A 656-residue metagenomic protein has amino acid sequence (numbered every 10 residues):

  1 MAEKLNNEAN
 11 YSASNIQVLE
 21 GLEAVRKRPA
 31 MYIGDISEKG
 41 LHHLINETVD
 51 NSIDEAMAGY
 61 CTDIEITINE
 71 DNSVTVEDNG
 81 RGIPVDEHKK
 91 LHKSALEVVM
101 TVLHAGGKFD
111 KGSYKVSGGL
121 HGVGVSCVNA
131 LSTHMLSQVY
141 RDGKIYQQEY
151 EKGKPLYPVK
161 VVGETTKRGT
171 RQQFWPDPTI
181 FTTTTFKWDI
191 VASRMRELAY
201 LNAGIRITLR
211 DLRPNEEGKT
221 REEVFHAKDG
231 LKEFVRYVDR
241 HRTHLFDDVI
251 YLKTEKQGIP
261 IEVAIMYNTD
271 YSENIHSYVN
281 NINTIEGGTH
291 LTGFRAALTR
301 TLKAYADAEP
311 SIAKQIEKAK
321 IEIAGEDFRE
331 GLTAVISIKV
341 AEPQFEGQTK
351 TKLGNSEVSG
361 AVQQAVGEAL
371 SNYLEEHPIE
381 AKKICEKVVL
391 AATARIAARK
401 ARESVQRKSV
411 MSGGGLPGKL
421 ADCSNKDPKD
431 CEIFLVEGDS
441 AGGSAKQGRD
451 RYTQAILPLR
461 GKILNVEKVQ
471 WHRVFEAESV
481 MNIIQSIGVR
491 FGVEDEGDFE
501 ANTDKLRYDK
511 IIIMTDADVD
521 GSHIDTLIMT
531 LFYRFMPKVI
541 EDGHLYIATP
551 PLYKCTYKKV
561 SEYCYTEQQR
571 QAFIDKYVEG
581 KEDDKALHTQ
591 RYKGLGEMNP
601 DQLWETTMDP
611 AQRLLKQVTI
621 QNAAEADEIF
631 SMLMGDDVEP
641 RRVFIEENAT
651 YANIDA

Functional and structural regions predicted by a protein language model:
M1-N15, L22, L44-N46, D54-A56 (+13 more regions): GHKL-family ATPase ATP-binding module
K27-I45: Conserved short strand/loop->alpha-helix "switch" segment adjacent to the catalytic nucleotide/phosphoryl-transfer site
G82-E87: A short glycine-centered beta->alpha linker in the GHKL/HATPase_c
H88-K89, L96: Short adenine-binding "F-helix/F-box" segment of the Bergerat
K89, Q344-S359, Y563-Q569, F573-Y577: Helical (often loop-to-helix) elements that flank the catalytic cores of nucleotide-handling enzymes
T393-S412, D427-E432, G443, Q447-R449 (+2 more regions): C-terminal interaction appendages of subunits in large macromolecular complexes
